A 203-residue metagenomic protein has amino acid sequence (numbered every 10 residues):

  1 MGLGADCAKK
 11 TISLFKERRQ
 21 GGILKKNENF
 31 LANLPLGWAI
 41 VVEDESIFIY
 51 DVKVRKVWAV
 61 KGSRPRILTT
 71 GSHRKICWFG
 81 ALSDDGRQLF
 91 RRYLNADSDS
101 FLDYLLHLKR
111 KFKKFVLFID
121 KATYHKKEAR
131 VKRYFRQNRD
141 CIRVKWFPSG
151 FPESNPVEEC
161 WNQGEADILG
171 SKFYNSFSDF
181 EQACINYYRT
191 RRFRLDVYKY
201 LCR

Functional and structural regions predicted by a protein language model:
M1-R203: Short functional hotspots at interaction and active-site rims
